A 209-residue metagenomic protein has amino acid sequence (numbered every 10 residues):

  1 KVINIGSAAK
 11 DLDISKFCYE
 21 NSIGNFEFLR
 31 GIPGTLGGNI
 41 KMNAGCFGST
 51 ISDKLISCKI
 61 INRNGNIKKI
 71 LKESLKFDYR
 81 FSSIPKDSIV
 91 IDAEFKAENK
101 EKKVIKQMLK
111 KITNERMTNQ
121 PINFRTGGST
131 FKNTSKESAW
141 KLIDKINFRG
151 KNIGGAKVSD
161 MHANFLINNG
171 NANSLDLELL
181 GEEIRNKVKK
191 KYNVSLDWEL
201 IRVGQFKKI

Functional and structural regions predicted by a protein language model:
K1, I40, S88-D92: Acidic/polar active-site rim loop that often engages polyanionic ligands
K1-G6, L12, I56-E73: Short, conserved aromatic-histidine micro-motifs
K1-L36: Anion-binding (especially nucleotide phosphate/pyrophosphate-binding) glycine-rich loop and adjoining beta-alpha core
N4, E27-G34, K41-A44, N123-F124 (+1 more regions): Short glycine- and Lys/Arg-enriched binding-loop motifs that mark or flank ligand-binding interfaces
S15-C18, F26-R30, N43-T50, C58 (+1 more regions): A generic local secondary-structure boundary/capping motif
G37-G48, K68: Core subunits and conserved enzymes of cellular information-processing and envelope-translocation systems across
I51-D53, K151: Short solvent-exposed loop/turn micro-motifs enriched in small/polar/acidic residues
I61-E182, N186-I209: Phosphate/pyrophosphate- and phosphate-bearing ligand-binding catalytic cores of soluble enzymes
